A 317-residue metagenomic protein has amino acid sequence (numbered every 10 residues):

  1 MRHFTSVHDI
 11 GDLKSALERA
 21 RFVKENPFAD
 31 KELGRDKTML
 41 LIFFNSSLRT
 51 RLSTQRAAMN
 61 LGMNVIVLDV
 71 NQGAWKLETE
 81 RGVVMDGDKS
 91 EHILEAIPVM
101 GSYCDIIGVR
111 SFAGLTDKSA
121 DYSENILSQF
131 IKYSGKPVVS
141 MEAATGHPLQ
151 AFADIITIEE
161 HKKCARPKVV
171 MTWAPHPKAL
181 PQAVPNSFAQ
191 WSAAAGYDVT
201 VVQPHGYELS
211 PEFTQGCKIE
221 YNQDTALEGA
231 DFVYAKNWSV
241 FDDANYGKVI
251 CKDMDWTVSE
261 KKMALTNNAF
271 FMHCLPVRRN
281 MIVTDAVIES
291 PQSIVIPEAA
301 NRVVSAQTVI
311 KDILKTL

Functional and structural regions predicted by a protein language model:
M1-L52, R56: Positively charged, low-complexity intrinsically disordered leader regions
E32-L40, S47-E159, R278: Phosphate/diphosphate ligand-binding glycine-rich loop within oxidoreductases
L33-M39, R166-K168, N268: Phosphate-coordination loops involved in phosphoryl transfer and adenosine-cofactor binding
F44-V67, E159-K236: Glycine-rich phosphate/diphosphate-binding loop of Rossmann-like nucleotide-binding domains
A57, V99, F130, W191 (+2 more regions): Hydrophobic/aromatic ligand-binding patch that stacks against planar heteroaromatic rings of cofactors or nucleotides
E212-V287, Q292-S293: Rossmann-like adenosine-cofactor binding region
I288-L317: C-terminal helix-to-coil terminal segments
